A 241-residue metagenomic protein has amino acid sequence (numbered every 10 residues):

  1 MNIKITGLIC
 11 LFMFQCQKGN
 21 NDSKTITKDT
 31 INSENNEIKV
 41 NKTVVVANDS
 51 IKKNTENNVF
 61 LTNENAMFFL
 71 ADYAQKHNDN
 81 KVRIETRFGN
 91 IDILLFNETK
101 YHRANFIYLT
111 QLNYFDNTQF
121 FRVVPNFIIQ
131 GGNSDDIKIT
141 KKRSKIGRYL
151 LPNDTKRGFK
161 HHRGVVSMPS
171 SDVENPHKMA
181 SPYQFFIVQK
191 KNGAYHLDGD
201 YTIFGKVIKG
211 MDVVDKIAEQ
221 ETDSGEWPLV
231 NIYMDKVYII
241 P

Functional and structural regions predicted by a protein language model:
M1-N2, N20: N-terminal secretion targeting segments of exported proteins
N2-I9: Sec-dependent signal peptide recognition, specifically the positively charged N-region followed immediately by
C16-P241: Cyclophilin-like peptidyl-prolyl cis-trans isomerases
